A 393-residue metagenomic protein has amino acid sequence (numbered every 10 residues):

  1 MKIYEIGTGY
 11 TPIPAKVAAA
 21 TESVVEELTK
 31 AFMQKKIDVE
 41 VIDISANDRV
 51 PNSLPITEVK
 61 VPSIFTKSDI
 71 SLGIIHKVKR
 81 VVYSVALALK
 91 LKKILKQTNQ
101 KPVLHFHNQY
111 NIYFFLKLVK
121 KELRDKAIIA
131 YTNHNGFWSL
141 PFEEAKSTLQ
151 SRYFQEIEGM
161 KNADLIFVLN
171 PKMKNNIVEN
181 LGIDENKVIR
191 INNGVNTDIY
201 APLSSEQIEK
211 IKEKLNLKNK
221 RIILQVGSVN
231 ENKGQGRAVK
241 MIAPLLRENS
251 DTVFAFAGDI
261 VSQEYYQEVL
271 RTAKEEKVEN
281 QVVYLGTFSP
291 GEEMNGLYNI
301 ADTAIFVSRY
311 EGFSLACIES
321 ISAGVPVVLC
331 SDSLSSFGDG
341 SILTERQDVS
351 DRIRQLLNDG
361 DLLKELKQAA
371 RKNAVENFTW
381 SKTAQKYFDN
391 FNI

Functional and structural regions predicted by a protein language model:
S23, R221-L224, S228-P244, E264-Q267: A conserved mid-protein helix/loop that constitutes part of the nucleotide-sugar donor-binding site
L89-K92, F137, T148-I166: Membrane-proximal helix-turn-helix segments that form the acceptor-binding/catalytic region of lipid-linked
F106-I112, N133: Short His-centered aromatic/hydrophobic patch
K172, G194: Carbohydrate-associated surface elements
V195, V226, V253-L270, T287: Glycosyltransferase donor-sugar binding loop
T287, G296-A301: Short alpha-helical donor nucleotide-sugar binding micro-motif in glycosyltransferases
R309, S333: Aromatic "clamp/platform" in nucleotide-sugar-dependent glycosyltransferases that forms part of the donor/acceptor
C317, P326-C330: Short hydrophobic beta-strand element within catalytic cores of glycosyltransferases and related nucleotide-activated
